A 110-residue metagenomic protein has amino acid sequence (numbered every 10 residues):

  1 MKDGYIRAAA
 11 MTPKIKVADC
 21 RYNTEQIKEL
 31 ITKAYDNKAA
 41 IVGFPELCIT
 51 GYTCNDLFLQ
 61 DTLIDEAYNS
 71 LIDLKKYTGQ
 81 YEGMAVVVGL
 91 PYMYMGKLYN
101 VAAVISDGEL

Functional and structural regions predicted by a protein language model:
M1-L110: Hydrophobic structural segments
